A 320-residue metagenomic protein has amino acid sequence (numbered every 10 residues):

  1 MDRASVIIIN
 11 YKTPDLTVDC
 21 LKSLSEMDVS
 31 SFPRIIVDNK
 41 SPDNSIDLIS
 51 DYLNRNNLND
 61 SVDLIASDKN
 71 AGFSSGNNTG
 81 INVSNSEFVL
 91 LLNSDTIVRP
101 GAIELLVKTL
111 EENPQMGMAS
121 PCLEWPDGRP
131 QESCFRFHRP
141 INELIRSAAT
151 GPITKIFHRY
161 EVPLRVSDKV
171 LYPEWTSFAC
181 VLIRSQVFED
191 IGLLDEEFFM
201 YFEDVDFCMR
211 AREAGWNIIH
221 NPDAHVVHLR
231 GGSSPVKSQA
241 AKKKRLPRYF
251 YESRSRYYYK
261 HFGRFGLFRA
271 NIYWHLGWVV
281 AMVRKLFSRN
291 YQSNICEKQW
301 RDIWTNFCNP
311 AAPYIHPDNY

Functional and structural regions predicted by a protein language model:
I7, E213-N294: Active-site-adjacent helix/loop segment of glycosyltransferases that harbors family-specific signature motifs
K22-S31: Short, acidic, metal-binding catalytic loop of nucleotide-sugar glycosyltransferases
S23, D38-I49, K69: A conserved acidic beta->alpha catalytic loop
A66-S84, L105: Glycine-rich, basic loop-to-helix element that forms the pyrophosphate-binding segment of sugar-nucleotide handling
V89: Short aromatic/hydrophobic "clamp" motif used to bind/position activated sugar donors
I97-C134: Conserved donor NDP-sugar-binding/catalytic core segment of glycosyltransferases
H138-E174: Short, flexible, basic/aromatic active-site loop/helix in glycosyltransferases
V166-D168, E174-H225: A short, conserved alpha-helix in the catalytic core of glycosyltransferases
